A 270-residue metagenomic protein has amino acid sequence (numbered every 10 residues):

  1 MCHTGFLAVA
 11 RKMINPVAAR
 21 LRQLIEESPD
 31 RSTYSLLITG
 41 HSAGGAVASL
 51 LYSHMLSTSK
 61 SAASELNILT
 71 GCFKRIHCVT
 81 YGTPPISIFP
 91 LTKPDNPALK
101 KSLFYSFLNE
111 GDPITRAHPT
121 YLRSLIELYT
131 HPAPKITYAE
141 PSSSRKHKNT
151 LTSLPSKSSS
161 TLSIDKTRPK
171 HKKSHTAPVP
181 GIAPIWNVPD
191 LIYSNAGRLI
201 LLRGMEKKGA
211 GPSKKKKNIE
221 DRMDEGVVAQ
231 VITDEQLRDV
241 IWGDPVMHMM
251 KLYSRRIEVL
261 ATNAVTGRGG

Functional and structural regions predicted by a protein language model:
M1-L37, L50-G270: Alpha/beta hydrolase fold serine-hydrolase catalytic domain that processes acyl esters and thioesters
G40-G44, A48: Gly/Ala-rich beta-loop-alpha elbow adjacent to hydrolase catalytic centers
